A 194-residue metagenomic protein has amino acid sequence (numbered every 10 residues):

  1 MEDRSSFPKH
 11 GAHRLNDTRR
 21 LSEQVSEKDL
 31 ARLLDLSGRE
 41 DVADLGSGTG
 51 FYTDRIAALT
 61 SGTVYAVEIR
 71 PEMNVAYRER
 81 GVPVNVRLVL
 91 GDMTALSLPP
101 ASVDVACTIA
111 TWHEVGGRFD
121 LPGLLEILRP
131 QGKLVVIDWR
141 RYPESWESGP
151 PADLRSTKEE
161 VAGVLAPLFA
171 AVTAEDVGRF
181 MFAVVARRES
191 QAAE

Functional and structural regions predicted by a protein language model:
S6, R14-L21, K133-V185: C-terminal alpha-helical "lid/dimerization" subdomain adjacent to the S-adenosyl-L-methionine
L21-G38: Conserved alpha-helix/loop element of class I SAM-dependent methyltransferases that forms part of the SAM/SAH-binding
D41, Q131-K133: Short glycine-centered segments of the SAM/dcSAM-binding site in methyltransferase folds
A43, T49-A95: Class I SAM-dependent methyltransferase SAM/SAH-binding core
I56, L124, L128: Class I S-adenosylmethionine-dependent transferase superfamily signal
C107: A conserved beta-strand element that flanks and buttresses the S-adenosyl-L-methionine
A110-T111: Short catalytic micro-motifs in class I SAM-dependent methyltransferases
V115-L124: A short, conserved alpha-helix within the catalytic core of class I
